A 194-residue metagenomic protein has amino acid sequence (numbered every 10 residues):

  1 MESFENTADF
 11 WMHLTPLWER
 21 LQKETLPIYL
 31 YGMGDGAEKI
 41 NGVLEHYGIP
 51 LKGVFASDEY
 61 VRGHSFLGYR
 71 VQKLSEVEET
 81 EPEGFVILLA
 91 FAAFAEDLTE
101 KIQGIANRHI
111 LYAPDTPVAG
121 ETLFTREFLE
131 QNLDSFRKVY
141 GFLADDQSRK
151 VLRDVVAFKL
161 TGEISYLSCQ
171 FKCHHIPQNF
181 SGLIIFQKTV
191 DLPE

Functional and structural regions predicted by a protein language model:
M1-K188: Hydrophobic, well-ordered beta-alpha structural blocks that scaffold small-molecule cofactor pockets
E194: Phosphate-binding active sites in nucleotide-utilizing proteins
